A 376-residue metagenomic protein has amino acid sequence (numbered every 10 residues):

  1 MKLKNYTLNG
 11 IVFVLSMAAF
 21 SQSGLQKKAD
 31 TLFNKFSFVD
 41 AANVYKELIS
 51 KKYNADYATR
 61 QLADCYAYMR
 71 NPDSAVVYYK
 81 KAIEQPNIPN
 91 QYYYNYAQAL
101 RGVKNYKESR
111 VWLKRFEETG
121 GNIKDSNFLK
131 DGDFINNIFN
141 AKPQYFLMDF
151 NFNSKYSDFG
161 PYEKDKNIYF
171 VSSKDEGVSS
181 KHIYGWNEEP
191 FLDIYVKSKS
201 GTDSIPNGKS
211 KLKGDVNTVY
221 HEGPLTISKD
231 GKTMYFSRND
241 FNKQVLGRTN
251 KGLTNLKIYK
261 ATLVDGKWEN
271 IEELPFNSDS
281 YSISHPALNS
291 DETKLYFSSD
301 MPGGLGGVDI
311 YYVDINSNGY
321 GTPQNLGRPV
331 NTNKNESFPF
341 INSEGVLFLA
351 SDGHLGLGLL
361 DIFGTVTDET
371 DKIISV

Functional and structural regions predicted by a protein language model:
S23-E47, K51: Alpha-helical segment of the N-proximal tetratricopeptide repeat
Y92-N95, G102, Y106-E108, W112-V376: Short, conserved micro-motifs composed of acidic
